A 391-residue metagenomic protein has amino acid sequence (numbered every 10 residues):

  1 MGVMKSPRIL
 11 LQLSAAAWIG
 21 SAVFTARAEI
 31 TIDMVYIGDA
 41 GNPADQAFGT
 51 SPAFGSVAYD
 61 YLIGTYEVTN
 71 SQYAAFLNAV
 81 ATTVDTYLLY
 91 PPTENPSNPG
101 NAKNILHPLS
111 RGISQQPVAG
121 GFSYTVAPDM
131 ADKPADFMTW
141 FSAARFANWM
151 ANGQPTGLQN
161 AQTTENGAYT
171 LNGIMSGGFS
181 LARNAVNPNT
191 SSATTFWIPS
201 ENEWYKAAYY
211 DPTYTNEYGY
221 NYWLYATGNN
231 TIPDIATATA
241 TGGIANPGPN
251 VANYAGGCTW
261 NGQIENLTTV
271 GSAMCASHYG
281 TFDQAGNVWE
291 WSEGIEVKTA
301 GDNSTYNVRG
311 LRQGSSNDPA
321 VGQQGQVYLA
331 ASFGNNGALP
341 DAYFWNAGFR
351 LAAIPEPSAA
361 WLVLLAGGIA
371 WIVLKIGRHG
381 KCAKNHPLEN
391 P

Functional and structural regions predicted by a protein language model:
G2-S14: Bacterial N-terminal signal peptides that target proteins for export
Q12-A22, G367-G368: Bacterial N-terminal signal peptides
W18-R27, L374-K375: C-terminal segment of classical bacterial N-terminal signal peptides
A28, C275-S277, N303-P355: Disulfide-stabilized, aromatic/cysteine-rich ligand-recognition loop
G55-S56, L62-E201, A207-A236: Active-site microenvironments of metalloenzymes and redox enzymes
A131, N184-S191, G243-A285: Short, well-ordered junction/capping motifs at the entry into regular secondary structure
E356-L374: A short, hydrophobic C-terminal helix/tail in secreted or cell-surface proteins
W371-P391: C-terminal membrane-anchoring or membrane-association module
